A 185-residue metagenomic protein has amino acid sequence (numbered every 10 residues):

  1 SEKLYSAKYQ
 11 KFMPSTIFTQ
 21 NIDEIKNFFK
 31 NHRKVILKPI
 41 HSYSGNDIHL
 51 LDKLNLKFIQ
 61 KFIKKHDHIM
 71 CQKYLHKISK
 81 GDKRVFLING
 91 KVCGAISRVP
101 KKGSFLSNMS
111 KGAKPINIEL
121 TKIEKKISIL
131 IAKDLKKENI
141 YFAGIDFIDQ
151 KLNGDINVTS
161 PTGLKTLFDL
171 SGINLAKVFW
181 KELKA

Functional and structural regions predicted by a protein language model:
S1-T19, D23-E24: Conserved N-proximal alpha/beta basic substrate-recognition cap immediately N-terminal to, or forming the N-lobe
Y5-S6, L50-D52, S171: Short, glycine/charged-enriched secondary-structure capping and boundary segments
K11, K30, E138-I140: Structured loop/turn residues at beta-strand edges in well-structured enzyme cores
P14, N46, K83, I145 (+1 more regions): Change "...and in nucleic-acid phosphodiester-cleaving endonucleases..." to "...and in nucleic-acid processing enzymes
I22-D23, K30-I36, I40-I131, L135: Phosphate-binding site of ATP-dependent enzymes
D23-K26, K177: Amphipathic, non-transmembrane alpha-helical secondary structure
K26, Y43, S160-T162: Hydrophobic positions within alpha-helical membrane elements
E119-A185: ATP-dependent carboxylate activation and anion-phosphoryl transfer catalytic cores that bind Mg-ATP to form
